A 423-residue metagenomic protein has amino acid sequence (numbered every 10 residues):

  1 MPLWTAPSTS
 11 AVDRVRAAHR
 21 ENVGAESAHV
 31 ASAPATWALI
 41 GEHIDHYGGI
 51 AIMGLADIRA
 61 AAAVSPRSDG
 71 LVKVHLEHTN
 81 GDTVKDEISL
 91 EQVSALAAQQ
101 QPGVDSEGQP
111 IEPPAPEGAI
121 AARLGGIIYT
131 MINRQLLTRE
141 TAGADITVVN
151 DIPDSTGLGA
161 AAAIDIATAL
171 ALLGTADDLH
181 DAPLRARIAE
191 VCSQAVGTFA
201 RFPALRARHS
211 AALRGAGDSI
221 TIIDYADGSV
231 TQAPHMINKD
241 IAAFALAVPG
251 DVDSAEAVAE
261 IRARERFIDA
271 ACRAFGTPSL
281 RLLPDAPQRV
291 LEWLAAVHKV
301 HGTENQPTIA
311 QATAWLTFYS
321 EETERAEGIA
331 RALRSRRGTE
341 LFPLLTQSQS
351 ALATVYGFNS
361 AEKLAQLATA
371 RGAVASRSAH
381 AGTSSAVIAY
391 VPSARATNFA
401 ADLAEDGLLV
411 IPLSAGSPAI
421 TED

Functional and structural regions predicted by a protein language model:
M1-T36, I40, A61-P114, D224-S376 (+1 more regions): C-terminal nucleotide
M1-V30, P34-M53, G108-N238, A247-P249 (+3 more regions): Gly/Ser-rich oxyanion-binding loop with an adjacent helix/lid that shapes the negatively charged ligand pocket
I52-L55, A60-A62: Catalytic-core region of right-hand nucleic acid polymerases
L55-D57, R67, D151: A short, compositionally biased micro-patch
D57, A122, P183, R187 (+2 more regions): A general alpha-helical scaffold signature found inside nucleotide-binding enzyme cores
A162-D165, A386-Y390: FabD-like malonyl-/acyl-CoA
